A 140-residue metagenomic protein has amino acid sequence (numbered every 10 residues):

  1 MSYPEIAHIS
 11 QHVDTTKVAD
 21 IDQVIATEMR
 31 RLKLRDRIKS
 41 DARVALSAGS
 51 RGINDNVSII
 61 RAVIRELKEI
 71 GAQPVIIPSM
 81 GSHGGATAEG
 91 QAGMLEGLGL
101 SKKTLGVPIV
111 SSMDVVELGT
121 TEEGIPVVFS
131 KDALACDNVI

Functional and structural regions predicted by a protein language model:
M1-V24: N-terminal amphipathic/basic leader segments beginning at the initiator methionine
V13-I21, R51-D55, I59, H83-T87 (+1 more regions): Catalytic cores of large soluble enzymes that bind and process phosphate-bearing ligands
D22-L32, I60-V63: Short, well-ordered amphipathic alpha-helical segments that serve as non-catalytic structural scaffolds within diverse
M29-A45, K68-E69: Glycine-rich phosphate/diphosphate-binding loops that line cofactor/substrate pockets in enzymes
R43-G52, V75-S82: Short glycine-rich or small-residue beta-strand-to-loop segments that form or flank ligand, phosphate, metal/Fe-S
N54-P74: Histidine-anchored nucleotide/phosphate-binding helix
S79-G93: FAD-binding core of FAD-dependent oxidoreductases, characterized by glycine-rich FAD pyrophosphate-binding loops
G90-V139: An acidic, phosphate/nucleotide-engaging active-site surface
